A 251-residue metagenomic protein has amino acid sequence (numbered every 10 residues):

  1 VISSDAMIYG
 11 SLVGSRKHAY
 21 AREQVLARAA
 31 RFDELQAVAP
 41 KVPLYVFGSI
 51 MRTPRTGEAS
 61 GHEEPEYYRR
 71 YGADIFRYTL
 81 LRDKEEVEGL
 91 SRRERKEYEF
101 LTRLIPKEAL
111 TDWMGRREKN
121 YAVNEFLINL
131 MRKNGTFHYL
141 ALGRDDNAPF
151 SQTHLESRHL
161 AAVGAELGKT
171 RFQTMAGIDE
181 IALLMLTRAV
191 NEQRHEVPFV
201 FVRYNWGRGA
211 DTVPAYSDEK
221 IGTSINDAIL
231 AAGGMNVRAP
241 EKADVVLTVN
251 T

Functional and structural regions predicted by a protein language model:
V1-T251: An N-terminal assembly and electron-transfer interface module characteristic of large anaerobic redox and radical
